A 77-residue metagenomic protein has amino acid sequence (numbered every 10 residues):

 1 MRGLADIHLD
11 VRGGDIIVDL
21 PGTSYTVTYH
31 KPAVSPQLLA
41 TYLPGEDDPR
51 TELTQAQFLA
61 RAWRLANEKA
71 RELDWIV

Functional and structural regions predicted by a protein language model:
M1-I17: Negatively charged, low-complexity tracts enriched in Asp/Glu with abundant Ser/Thr
D10, D15, T26-Y29, K69: N-terminal processing/targeting junctions
D10-V11, D19, Y42, R71: Generic detector of intrinsically disordered, low-complexity, polar/charged segments
D19-E52: Intrinsically disordered, low-complexity regulatory segments enriched in Ser/Thr/Pro and charged residues
L39-V77: Mixed-charge, Lys/Arg-enriched low-complexity segments
